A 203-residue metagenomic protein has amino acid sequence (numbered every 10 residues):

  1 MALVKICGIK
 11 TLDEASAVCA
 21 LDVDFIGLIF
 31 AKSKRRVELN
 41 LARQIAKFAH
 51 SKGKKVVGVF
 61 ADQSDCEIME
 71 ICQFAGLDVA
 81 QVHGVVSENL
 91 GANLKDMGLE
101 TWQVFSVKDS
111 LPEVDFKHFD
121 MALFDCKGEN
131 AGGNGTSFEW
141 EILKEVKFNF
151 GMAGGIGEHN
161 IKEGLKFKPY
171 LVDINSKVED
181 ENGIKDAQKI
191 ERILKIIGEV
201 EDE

Functional and structural regions predicted by a protein language model:
M1-K10, V57-Q63, M152: Active-site mouth loops of central-metabolism enzymes
C7, F25-G27, V79-Q81, W102 (+2 more regions): Conserved beta-strand positions in the central sheet of alpha/beta enzyme cores
E14-L21: Alpha/beta enzyme core
D22-D24, K168: Active-site-proximal glycine-rich helix-loop-beta segment
F25-N40: Glycine-rich, proline-tolerant flexible connector loops at the mouths of alpha/beta enzymes
L39-A42, A46-F48, E67-F74, V85-D173 (+2 more regions): Short loop-to-alpha-helix "cap/lid" segments that border enzyme active sites across diverse enzyme classes
K54-F60, E67-V79: Active-site beta->alpha loop and helix N-cap motifs at the rims of alpha/beta catalytic domains
